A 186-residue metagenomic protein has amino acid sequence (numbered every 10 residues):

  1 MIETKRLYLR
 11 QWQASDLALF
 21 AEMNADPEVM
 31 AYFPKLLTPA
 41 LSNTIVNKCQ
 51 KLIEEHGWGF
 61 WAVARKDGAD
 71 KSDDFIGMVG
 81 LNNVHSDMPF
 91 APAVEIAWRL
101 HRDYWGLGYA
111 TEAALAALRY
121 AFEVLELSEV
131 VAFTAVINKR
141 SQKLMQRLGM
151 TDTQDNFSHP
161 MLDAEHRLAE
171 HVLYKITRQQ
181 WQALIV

Functional and structural regions predicted by a protein language model:
M1-A18, E22-D26, M30-A31, A64-V186: Acyl-donor (CoA/ACP) binding surface of acyl/acetyltransferases
E28-C49, G59-W61: Conserved GNAT-fold acetyl-CoA-binding loop/helix
L37-P39, K48-Q50, A93-I96, E170: Short, charged/polar low-complexity linear motifs in solvent-exposed/disordered segments
L52-H56: Short loop/turn motifs at secondary-structure junctions and domain boundaries
